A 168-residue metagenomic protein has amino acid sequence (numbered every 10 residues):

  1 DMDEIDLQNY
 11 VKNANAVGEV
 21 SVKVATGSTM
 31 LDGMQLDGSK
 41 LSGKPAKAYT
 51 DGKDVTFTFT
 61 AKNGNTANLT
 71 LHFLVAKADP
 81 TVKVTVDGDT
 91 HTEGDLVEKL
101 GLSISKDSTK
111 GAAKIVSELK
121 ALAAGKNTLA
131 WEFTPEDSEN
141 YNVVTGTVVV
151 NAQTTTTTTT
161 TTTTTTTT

Functional and structural regions predicted by a protein language model:
D1-M2, K53, N65, D95 (+1 more regions): Surface-exposed loop/turn positions
D1-S21, H72-D107, T154: Solvent-exposed, low-complexity, repeat-rich "mucin-like" stalks and linkers
I5, V55-F57, L69-L71, V82-V84 (+3 more regions): Hydrophobic residues positioned within well-ordered beta-strands of beta-sheet architectures
N9-V11, P45, F59-A61, V75 (+1 more regions): Hydrophobic beta-strand positions in extracellular immunoglobulin-like domains
V17-E19, G52, A67, Y141: Short acidic/proline- and small/hydrophobic-mixed sequence motifs that coincide with surface turns and coil-to-beta
T26-S28, D32-T58, S105-V150: Serine/threonine-rich, repeat-prone extracellular segments and beta-strand-based repeat modules of secreted/surface
N65-A76, V144-Q153: C-terminal edge beta-strand
T154-T168: Ser/Thr/Gly/Pro-rich low-complexity, disordered linker/stalk segments of secreted and cell-surface proteins
